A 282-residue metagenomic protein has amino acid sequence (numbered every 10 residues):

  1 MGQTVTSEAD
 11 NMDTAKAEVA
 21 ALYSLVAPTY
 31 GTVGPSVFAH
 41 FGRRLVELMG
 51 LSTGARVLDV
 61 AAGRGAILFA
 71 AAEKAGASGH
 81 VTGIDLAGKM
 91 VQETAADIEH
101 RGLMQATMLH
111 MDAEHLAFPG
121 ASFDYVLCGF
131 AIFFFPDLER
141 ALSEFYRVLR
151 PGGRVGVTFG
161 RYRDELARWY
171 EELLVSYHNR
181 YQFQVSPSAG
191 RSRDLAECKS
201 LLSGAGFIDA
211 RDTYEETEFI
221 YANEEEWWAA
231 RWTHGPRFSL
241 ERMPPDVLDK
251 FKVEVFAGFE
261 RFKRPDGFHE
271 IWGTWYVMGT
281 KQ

Functional and structural regions predicted by a protein language model:
E8-V19, V37-F38, R64-A66, G190-Q282: Conserved Class I S-adenosyl-L-methionine
V26-P35: Class I SAM-dependent methyltransferase Rossmann-like catalytic core, especially the SAM/SAH-binding loop
S36-T53, A70: Conserved alpha-helix/loop element of class I SAM-dependent methyltransferases that forms part of the SAM/SAH-binding
G54, A77-S78, L149-R154: Short glycine-dipeptide loop
R56-L116: Class I SAM-dependent methyltransferase SAM/SAH-binding core
E114-Y125: A short acidic, Gly/Pro-enriched loop at the edge of an enzyme's catalytic core that lines a small-molecule cofactor
D124-E139, R161: A short SAM/SAH-binding and catalytic strip from SAM-dependent methyltransferases
E139-R140, Y146, R150-A222, R237-F238 (+1 more regions): Conserved catalytic/acceptor-binding region of the Class I
